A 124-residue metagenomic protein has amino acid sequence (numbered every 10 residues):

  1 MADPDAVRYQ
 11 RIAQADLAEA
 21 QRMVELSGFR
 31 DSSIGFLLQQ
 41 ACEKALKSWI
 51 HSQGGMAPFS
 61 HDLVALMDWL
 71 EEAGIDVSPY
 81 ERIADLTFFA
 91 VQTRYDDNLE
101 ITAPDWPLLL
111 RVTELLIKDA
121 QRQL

Functional and structural regions predicted by a protein language model:
M1-L124: Terminal alpha-helical segments
